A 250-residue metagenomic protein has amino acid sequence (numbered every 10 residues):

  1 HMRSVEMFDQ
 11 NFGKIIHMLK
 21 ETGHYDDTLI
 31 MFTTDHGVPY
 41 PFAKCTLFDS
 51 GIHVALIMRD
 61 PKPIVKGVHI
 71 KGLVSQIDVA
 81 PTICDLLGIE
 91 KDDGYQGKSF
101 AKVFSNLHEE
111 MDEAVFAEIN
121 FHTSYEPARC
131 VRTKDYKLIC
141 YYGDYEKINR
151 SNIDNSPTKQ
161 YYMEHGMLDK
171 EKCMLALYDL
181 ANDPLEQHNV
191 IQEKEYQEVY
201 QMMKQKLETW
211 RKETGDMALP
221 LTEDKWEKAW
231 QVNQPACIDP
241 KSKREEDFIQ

Functional and structural regions predicted by a protein language model:
H1-T28, P63, L86: A long, amphipathic alpha-helix that forms part of the scaffold/cap immediately adjacent to metal-dependent active
H1-V5, P63-L73, L86-K91, A117-E118 (+3 more regions): Active-site rim elements
E6-G13, V74-P81, Y95-K98, T133 (+5 more regions): A structural signal for well-ordered alpha-helical segments within the folded catalytic domains of diverse enzymes
M18, T22, D85-L86, V103 (+2 more regions): Structured segments of extracytoplasmic/periplasmic soluble domains in secreted or envelope-associated proteins
M18-S75, Q96, P235-K243: Histidine-centered active-site microenvironments of extracellular/periplasmic hydrolases and transferases
F32-Y40, K44-T46, Q96, I119 (+1 more regions): Short, solvent-exposed turn/loop segments enriched in Gly/Ser/Thr/Pro and often Arg
V38-Y40, A80, L87-A176, T214 (+2 more regions): C-terminal cap/loop subdomain of S1 sulfatases and analogous C-terminal strand-loop tails that border
H53, G166-L175, L180-L185, V190-Q250: Long, internal low-complexity/basic segments
